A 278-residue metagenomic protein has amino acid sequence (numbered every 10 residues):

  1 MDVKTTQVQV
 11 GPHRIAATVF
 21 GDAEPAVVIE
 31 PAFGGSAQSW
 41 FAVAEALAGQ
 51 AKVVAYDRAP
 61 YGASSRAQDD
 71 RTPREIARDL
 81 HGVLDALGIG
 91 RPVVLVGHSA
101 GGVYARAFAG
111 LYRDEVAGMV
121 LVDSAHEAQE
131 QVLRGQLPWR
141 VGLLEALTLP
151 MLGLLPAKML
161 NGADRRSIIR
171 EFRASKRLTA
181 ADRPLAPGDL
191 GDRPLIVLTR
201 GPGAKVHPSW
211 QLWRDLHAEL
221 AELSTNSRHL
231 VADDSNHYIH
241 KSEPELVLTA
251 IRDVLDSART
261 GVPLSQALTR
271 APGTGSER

Functional and structural regions predicted by a protein language model:
M1-R14: N-terminal cap/lid segment of alpha/beta-hydrolase-fold proteins
H13-A63: Conserved HGGG/HGGXW glycine-rich cap/lid loop of the alpha/beta-hydrolase fold
F33, D57-P60, A67, A125 (+1 more regions): Short beta-to-alpha linker loops that shape the active-site pocket of alpha/beta-hydrolase fold enzymes
A55-V96: Active-site loop/oxyanion-hole signature of alpha/beta-hydrolase fold enzymes
R91-L133: Conserved hydrolase catalytic core segment
V120-L152: Flexible "cap/lid" loop of the alpha/beta hydrolase fold
M159-A232: Conserved serine/cysteine hydrolase catalytic core
T225-R278: Catalytic active-site module of serine/aspartate enzymes centered on a nucleophile-bearing elbow/loop
